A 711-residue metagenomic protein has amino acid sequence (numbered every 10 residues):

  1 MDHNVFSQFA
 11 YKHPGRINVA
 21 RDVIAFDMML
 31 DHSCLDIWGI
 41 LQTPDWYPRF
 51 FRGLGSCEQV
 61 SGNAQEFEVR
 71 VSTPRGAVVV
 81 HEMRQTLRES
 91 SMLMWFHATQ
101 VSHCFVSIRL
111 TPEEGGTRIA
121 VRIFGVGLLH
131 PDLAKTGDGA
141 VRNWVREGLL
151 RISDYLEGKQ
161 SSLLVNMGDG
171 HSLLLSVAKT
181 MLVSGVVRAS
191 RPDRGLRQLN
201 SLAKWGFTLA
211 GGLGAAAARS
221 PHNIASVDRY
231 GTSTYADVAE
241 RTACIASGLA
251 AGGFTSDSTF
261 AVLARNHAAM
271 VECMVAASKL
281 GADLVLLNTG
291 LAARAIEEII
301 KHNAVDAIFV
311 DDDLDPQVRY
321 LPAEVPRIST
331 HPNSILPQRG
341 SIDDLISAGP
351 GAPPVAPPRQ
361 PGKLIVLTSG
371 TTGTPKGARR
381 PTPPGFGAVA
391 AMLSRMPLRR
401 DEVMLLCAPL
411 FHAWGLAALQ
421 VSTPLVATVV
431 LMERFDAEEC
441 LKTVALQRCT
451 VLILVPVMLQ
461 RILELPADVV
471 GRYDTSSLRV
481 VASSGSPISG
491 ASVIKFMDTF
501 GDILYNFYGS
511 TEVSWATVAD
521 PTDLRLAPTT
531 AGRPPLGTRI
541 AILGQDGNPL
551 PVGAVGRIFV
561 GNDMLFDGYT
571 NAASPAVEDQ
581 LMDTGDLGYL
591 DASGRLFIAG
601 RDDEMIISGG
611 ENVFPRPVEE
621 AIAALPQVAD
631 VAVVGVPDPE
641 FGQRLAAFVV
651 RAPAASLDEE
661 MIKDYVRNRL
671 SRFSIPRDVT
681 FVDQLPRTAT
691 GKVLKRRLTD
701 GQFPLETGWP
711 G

Functional and structural regions predicted by a protein language model:
I224-H267, V271, V275, A292-E297: Conserved AMP-binding/adenylate-forming core of the ANL superfamily
T234-A236, K363-G387: Conserved AMP-binding A3 loop
A239-C244, A378-R399, Q460, E464: Conserved structural elements of the adenylate-forming
L291, I308, K442-V444, L452 (+7 more regions): AMP-binding/adenylate-forming catalytic core of the ANL superfamily
S334, D343-L367, T374, M396-V403: Conserved pre-ATP/AMP-binding loop-to-beta segment of ANL
F386-V403, F411-V451, L465: Conserved AMP-binding/adenylation subdomain of ANL enzymes
P424, T450-I453, A467-A527, R539 (+1 more regions): Gly/Ser/Thr-rich phosphate-binding loop
P534-G537, Q545-D579, E611-V613: Conserved ATP/PPi-binding loop(s) of AMP-dependent carboxylate-activating enzymes
